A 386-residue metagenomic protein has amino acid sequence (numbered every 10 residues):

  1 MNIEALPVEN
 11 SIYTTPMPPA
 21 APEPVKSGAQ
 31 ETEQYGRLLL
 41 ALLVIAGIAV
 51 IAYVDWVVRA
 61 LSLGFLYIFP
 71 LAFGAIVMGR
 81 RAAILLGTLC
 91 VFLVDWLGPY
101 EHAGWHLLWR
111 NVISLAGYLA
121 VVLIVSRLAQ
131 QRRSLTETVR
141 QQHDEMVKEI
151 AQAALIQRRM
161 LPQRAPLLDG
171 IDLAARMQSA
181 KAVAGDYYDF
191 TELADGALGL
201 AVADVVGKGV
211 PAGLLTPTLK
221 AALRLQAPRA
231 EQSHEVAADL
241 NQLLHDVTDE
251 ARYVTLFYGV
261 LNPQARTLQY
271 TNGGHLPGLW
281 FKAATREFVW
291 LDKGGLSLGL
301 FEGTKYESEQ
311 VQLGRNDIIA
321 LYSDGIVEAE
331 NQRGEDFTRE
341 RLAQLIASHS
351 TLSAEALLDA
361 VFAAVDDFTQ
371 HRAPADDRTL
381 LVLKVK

Functional and structural regions predicted by a protein language model:
N2-Q34: Short, Lys/Arg-rich, polar N-terminal cytosolic tail immediately upstream of the first transmembrane signal-anchor
V25, Q30-Q34, S134, T138-E149: Short, charged amphipathic alpha-helical "coupling" segments at sensory-output junctions in signaling proteins
A41-G64, P70-L107: Hydrophobic transmembrane alpha-helices
H106-A116: Loop-to-transmembrane alpha-helix initiation sites
Y118-R140: Juxtamembrane or sensor-core-proximal signal-transducing alpha helices that couple sensory domains to cytosolic
T138-A320, A363, Q370-K386: … and, occasionally, acidic/histidine-rich disordered N-termini of signaling adaptors
D336-S350: Divalent-cation-assisted or electrostatically stabilized phosphate/pyrophosphate-binding catalytic cores
